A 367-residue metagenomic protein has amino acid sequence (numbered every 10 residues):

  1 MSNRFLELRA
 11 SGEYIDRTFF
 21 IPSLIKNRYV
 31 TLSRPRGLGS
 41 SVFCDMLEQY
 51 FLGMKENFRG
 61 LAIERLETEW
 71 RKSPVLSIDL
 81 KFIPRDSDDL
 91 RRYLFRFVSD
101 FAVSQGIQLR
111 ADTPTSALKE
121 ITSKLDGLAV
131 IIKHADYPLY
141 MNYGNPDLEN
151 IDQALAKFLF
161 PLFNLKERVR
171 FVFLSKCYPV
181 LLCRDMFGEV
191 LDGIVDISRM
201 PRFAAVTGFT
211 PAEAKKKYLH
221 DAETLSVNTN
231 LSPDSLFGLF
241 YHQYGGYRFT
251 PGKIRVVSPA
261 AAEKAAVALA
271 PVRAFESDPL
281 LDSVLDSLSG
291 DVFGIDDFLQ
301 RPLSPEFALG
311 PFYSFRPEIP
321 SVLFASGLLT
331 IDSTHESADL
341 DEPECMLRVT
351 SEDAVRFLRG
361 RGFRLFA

Functional and structural regions predicted by a protein language model:
M1-G39, F43-F51, N57-A62: Walker A/P-loop-proximal flanking segment of P-loop NTPase domains
S2, E48, L52, K72-G106: Conserved NTP-binding/hydrolysis module of P-loop NTPases
Q49-G53, L94, G144-E149, P179-P201 (+2 more regions): Short secondary-structure boundary/capping segments
Y50-K72, Q108-D112, H335: Flexible phosphate/Mg2+-sensing switch loops adjacent to catalytic phosphate-binding sites
K81, K133-H134, K166-F187: A short beta-strand-to-loop transition that corresponds to the Sensor-1 phosphate-sensing loop of AAA+ P-loop ATPases
R91-D136, N150-K166: Mid-core helix/loop region of P-loop NTP-binding domains shared across ATPases and GTPases
L182, M186-A265: Amphipathic alpha-helical segments of the small helical/lid subdomains adjacent to P-loop NTPase cores
I194, R255-A367: Extended alpha-helical interface modules used as scaffolds for assembling large macromolecular complexes
